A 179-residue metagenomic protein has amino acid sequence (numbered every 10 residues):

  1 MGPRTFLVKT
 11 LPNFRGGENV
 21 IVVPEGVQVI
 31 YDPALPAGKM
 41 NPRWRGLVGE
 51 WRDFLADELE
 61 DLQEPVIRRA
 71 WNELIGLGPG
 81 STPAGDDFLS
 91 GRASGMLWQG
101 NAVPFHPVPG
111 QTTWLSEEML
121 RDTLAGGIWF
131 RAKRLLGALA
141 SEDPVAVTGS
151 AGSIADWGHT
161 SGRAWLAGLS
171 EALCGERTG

Functional and structural regions predicted by a protein language model:
M1-R69, L74-G76, G80-G85, M96-Q99 (+7 more regions): Phosphate/adenylate-binding glycine loop and adjacent helical scaffold
D86-S90, K133, R163-A167: Non-catalytic, well-ordered alpha-helical scaffold segments
S90-W98, L169-A172: Extracellular/lumenal glycan-associated surfaces
G100-V108, E176-G179: Compositionally biased, low-complexity linear motifs
V145-G179: Alpha-helical oligomerization segments
